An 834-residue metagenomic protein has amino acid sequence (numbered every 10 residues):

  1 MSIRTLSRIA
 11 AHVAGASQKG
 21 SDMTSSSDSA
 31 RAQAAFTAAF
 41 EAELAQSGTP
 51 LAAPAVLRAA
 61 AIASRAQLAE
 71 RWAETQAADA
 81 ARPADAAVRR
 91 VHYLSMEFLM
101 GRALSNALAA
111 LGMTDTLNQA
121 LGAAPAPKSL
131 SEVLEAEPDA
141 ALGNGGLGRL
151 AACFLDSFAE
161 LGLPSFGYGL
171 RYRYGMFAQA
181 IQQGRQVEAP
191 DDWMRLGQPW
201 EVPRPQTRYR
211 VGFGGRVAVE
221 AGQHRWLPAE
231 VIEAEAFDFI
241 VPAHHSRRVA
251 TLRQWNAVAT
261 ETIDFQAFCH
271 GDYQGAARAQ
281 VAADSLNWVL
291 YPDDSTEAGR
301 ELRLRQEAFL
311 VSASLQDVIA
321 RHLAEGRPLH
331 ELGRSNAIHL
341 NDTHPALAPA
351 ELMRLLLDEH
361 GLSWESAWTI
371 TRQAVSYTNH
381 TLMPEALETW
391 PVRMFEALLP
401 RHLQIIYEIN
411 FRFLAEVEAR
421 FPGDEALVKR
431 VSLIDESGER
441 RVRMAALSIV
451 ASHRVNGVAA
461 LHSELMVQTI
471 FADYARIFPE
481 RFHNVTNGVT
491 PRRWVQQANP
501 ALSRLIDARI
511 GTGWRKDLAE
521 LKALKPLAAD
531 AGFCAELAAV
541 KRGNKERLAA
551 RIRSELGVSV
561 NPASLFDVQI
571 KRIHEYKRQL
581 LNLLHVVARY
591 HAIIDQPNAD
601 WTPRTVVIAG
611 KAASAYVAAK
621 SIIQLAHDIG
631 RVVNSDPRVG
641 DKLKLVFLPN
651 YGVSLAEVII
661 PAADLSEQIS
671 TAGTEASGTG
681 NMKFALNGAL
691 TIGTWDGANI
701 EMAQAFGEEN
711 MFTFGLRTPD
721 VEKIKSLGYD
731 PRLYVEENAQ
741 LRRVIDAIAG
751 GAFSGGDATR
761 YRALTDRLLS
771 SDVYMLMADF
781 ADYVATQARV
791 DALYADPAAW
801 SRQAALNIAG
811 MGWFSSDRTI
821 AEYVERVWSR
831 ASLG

Functional and structural regions predicted by a protein language model:
S2-V13, Q18-G834: A conserved ligand/cofactor-binding region detector
